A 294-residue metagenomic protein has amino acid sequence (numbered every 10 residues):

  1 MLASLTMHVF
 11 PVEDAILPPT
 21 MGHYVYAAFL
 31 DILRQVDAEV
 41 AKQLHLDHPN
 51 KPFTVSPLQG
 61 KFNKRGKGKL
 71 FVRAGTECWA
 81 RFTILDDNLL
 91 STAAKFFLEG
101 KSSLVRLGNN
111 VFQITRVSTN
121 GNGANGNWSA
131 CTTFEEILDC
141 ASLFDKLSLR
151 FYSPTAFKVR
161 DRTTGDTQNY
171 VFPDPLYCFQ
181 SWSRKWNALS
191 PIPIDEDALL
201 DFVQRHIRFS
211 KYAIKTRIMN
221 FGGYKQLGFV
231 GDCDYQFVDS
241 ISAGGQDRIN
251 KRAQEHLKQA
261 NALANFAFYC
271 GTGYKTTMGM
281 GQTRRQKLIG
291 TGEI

Functional and structural regions predicted by a protein language model:
M1-I294: RNA-interacting cores
